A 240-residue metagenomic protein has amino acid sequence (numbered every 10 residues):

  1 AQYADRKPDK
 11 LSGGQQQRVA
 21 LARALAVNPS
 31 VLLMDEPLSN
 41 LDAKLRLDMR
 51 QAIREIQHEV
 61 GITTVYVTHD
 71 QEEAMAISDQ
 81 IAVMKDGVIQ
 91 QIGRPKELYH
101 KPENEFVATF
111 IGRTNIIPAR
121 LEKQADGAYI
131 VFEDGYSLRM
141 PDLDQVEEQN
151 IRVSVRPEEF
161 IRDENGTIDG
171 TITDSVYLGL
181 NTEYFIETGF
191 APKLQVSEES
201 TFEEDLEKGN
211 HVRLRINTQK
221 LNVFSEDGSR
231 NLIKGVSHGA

Functional and structural regions predicted by a protein language model:
A1-F106: ABC ATPase nucleotide-binding domains
S12-G13, D86, I92, I111 (+3 more regions): Short glycine-rich loop/turn motifs that provide flexible caps or phosphate-binding loops at active sites
L25, A43-L45, G87, A108-T109 (+4 more regions): Flexible, active-site-adjacent loop/turn segments at secondary-structure boundaries
E72, K96, E105, I117 (+3 more regions): Glycine-centered loop/turn positions within well-structured domains that cap or flank conserved ligand/cofactor-binding
H100-E122, S154, N217: C-terminal boundary and immediately downstream tail of ABC-type ATPase nucleotide-binding domains
T114, A125-A240: Non-catalytic connector elements of ABC transporters
